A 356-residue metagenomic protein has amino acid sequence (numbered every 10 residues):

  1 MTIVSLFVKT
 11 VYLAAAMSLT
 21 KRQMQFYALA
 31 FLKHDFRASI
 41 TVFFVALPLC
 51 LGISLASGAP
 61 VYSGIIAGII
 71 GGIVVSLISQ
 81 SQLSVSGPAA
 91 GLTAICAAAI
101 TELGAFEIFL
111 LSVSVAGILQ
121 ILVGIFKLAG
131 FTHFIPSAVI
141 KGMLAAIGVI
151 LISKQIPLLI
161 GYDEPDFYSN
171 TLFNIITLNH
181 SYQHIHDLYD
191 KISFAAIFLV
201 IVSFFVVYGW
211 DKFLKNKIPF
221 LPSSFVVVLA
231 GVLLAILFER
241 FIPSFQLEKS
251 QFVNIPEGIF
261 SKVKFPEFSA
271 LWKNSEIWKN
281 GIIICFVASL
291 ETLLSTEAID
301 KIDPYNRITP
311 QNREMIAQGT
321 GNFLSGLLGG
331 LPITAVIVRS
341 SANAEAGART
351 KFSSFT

Functional and structural regions predicted by a protein language model:
T2-T356: Transmembrane helical cores of multi-pass ion-transport proteins
